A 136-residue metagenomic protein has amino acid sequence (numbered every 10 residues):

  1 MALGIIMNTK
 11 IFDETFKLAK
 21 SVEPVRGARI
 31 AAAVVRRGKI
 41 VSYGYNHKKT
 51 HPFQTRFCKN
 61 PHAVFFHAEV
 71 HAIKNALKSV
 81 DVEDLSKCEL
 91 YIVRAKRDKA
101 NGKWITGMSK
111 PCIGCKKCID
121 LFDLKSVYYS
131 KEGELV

Functional and structural regions predicted by a protein language model:
G4-A28: Short, basic/aromatic recognition patches
I6, Y43-V136: Zn2+-dependent cytidine deaminase-like catalytic core
R26-Y43, Y128: Short beta-strand scaffold segments in enzyme catalytic cores
